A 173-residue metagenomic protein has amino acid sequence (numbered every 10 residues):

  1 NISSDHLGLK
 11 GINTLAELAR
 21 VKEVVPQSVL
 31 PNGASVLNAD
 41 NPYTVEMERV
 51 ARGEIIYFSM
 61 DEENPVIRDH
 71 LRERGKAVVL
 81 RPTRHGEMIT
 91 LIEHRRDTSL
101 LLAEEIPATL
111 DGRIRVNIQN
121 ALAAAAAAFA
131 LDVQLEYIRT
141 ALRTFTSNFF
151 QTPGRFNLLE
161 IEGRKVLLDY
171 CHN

Functional and structural regions predicted by a protein language model:
N1-K165: Acidic, Mg2+-coordinating active-site environments of NTP-dependent enzymes
S147, L168-N173: Glycine-rich phosphate/pyrophosphate-binding beta-alpha loops
